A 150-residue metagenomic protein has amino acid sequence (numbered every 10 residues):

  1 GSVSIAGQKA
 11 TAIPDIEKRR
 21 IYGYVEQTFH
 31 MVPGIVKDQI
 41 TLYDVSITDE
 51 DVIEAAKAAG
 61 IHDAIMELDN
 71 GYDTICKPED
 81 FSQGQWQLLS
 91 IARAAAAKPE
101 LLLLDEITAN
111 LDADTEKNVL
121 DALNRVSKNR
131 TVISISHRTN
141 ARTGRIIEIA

Functional and structural regions predicted by a protein language model:
S2-E17: ABC ATPase NBD Q-loop/coupling interface
K37-C76, L120-D121, N129: ABC ATPase nucleotide-binding domain helical subdomain, centered on the C-loop/LSGGQ "ABC signature"
H62-L89, R145, A150: ABC-fold ATPase nucleotide-binding domain signature/coupling loops
I91, I135: Hydrophobic anchor residue at the start of the ABC signature
K98: Conserved catalytic motifs of ABC-family nucleotide-binding domains
L102-D105: Catalytic Walker B motif of ABC-type/P-loop ATPase nucleotide-binding domains
R125-S134, A141-R142: Conserved catalytic loops of ABC-family nucleotide-binding domains
